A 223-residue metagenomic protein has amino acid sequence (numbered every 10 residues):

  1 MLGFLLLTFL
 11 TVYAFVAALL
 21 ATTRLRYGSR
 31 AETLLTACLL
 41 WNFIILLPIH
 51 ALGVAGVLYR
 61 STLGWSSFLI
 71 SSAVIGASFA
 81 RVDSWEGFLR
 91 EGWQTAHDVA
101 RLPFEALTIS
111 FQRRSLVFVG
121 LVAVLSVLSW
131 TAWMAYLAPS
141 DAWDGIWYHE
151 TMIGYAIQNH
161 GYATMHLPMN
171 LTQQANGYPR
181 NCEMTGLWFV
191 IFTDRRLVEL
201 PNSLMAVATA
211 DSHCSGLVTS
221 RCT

Functional and structural regions predicted by a protein language model:
M1-T108: Membrane-embedded, hydrophobic transmembrane alpha-helices
G3-F4, S66, N176, R180-M184 (+2 more regions): Loop-to-helix entry region of an early transmembrane alpha helix in multi-pass inner-membrane enzymes
Y13, F43, G177, M205-S212: Residue-level signal for transmembrane alpha-helical positions in Major Facilitator Superfamily
A17-A18, S72-A80, L197-R221: Transmembrane-helix motifs of polytopic, lipid-linked glycan transferases
L19, I49, T151, E183 (+2 more regions): Transmembrane alpha-helix boundary and packing residues in multipass membrane permease domains and related
A73-F79, L116-A142: Transmembrane signal-anchor helices characteristic of membrane glycosylation enzymes that use polyprenol
P103-A123: Loop-to-transmembrane boundary segments
A138-M152, Q158-T185, T193-L197: Extracytoplasmic catalytic/substrate-binding loops of multi-pass membrane glycan-assembly enzymes
